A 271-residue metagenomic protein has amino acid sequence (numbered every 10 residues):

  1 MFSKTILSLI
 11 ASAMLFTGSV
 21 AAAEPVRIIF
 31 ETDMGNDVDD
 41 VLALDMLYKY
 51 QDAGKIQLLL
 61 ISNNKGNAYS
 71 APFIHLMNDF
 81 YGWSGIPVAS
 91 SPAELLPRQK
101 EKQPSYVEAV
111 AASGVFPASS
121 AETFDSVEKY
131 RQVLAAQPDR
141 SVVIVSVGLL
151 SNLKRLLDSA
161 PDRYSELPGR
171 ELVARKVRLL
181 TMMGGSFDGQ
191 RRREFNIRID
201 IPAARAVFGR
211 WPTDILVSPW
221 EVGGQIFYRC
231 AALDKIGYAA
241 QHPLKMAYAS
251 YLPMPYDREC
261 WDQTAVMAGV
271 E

Functional and structural regions predicted by a protein language model:
M1-L9: Sec-dependent signal peptide recognition, specifically the positively charged N-region followed immediately by
S8-T17: Bacterial N-terminal signal peptides
A22-E271: N-terminal acidic, glycine/proline-rich low-complexity segments
